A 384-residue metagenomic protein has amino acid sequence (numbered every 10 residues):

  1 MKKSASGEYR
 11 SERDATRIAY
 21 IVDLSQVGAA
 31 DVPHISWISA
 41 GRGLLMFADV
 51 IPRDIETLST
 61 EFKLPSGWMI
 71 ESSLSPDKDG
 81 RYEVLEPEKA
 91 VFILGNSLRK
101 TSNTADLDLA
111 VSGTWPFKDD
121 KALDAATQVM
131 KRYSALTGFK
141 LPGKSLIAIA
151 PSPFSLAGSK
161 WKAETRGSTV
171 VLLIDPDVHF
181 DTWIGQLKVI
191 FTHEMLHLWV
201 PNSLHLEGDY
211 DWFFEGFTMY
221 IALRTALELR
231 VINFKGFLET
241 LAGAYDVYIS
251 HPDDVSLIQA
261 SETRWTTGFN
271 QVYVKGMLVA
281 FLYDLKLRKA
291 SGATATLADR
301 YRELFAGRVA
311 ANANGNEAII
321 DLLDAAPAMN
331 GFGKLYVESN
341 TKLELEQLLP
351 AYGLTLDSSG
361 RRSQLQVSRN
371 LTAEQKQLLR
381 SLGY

Functional and structural regions predicted by a protein language model:
M1-I35: A surface-exposed beta-strand-loop module
V22-L58: Glycine/proline-rich low-complexity spacer/linker segments in large multi-domain proteins
D23, I55-S72, E83, T114-S145 (+1 more regions): Zn2+-dependent metallopeptidase catalytic core
D54, P116-Q128, D181-Q186, I190 (+6 more regions): Soluble non-cytosolic domains of exported or imported proteins
R99-Y210: Juxtacatalytic substrate-recognition/specificity segment
P201, G276-K289: Alpha-helical scaffold elements that line and support the substrate/ligand-binding pocket of soluble hydrolases
L206-L278, A290-S291, R302, A306-R308: Acidic/His/Gly-enriched intrinsically disordered linker/tail segments that often contain short helix/coil "MoRF-like"
G307-Y384: Beta/coil-rich, acidic/histidine-enriched accessory regions frequently appended to metallopeptidases
